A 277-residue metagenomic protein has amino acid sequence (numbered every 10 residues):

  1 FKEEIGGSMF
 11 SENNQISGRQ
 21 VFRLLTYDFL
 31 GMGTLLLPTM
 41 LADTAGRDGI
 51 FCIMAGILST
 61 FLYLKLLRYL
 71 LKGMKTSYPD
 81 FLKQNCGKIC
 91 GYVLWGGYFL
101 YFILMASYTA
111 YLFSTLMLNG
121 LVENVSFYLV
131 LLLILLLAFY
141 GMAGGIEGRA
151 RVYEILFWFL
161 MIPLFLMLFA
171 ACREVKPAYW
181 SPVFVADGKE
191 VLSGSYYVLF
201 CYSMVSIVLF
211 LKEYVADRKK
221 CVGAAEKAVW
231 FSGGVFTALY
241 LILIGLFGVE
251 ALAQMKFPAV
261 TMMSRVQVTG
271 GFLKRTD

Functional and structural regions predicted by a protein language model:
F1-I16: Short, Lys/Arg-rich, polar N-terminal cytosolic tail immediately upstream of the first transmembrane signal-anchor
G18-L36, C52, G56, Y98-F102 (+5 more regions): Hydrophobic, membrane-embedded alpha-helices of multi-pass small-molecule transporters
T34-F127: Membrane helical hairpin/interfacial module
D43, L112-L118, I134-L156, Y214-R218: Membrane-water interface regions at transmembrane-helix termini and the short interhelical loops of multi-pass membrane
R68-S77, C172-W180, I244-L252: Transmembrane helix-loop junctions in multipass membrane proteins, especially transporters and channels
C86-G97, L156-A171, F231-A238: Small-residue-rich segments of transmembrane alpha-helices in multi-pass membrane proteins, especially helix faces
I103-A106, A110, M142, W158-F184 (+1 more regions): Hydrophobic alpha-helical segments and their helix-loop junctions in multi-pass secondary transporters
L246-T276: Membrane-interface interhelical connector segments
